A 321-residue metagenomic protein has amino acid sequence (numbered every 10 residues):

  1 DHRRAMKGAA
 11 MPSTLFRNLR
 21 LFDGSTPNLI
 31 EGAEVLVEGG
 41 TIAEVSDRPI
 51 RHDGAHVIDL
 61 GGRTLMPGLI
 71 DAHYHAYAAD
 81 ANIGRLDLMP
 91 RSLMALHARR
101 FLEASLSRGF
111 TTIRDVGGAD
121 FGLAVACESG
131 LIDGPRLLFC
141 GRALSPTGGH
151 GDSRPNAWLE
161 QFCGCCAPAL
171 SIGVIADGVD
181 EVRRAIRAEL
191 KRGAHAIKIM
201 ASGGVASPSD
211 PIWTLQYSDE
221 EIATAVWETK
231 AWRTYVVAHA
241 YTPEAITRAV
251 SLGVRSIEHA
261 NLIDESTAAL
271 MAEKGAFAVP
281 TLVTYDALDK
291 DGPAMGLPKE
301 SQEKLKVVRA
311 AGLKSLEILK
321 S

Functional and structural regions predicted by a protein language model:
D1-A10: Short, Lys/Arg-enriched N-terminal segments with co-localized hydrophobic residues within the first ~10-30 amino acids
M11-S13, L21, S25-M66: Histidine-rich, glycine-flanked metal-binding segment
L19, V35, G40, G62 (+10 more regions): Divalent metal-coordination and catalytic microenvironments
R63-S129, T147-P155, E220, E244 (+1 more regions): Metal-associated gating/positioning segment near the N- to mid-region
I83-L96, C163-R184, Y235-V237: Active-site mouth loops of central-metabolism enzymes
H97-L123, G134-A143, A194-S207, Y235 (+2 more regions): Divalent metal-dependent hydrolysis catalytic cores, especially in the metallo-beta-lactamase
V116-C166, I172, A176-D177: Mid-domain alpha/beta scaffold segments of enzyme catalytic cores
I199-S315: Active-site core of metal-dependent hydrolases
